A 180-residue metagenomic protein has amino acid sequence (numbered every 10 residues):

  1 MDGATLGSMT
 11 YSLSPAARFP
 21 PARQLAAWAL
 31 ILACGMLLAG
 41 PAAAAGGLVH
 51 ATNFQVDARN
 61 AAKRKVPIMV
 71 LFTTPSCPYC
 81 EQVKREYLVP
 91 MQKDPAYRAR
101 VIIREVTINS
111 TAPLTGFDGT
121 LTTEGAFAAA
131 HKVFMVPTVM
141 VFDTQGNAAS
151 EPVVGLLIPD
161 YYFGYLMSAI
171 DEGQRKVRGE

Functional and structural regions predicted by a protein language model:
G7-A29: Bacterial N-terminal signal peptides that target proteins for export
A27-A39: Bacterial N-terminal signal peptides
A39-A45: Boundary at the C-terminal end of the N-terminal hydrophobic targeting segment
H50, A96-T122: Thiol-based oxidoreductase modules, predominantly thioredoxin-like and allied folds used for disulfide exchange
H50-P67: A short beta-strand-turn-helix
K63-V66, R85-T107: Conserved helix-turn-beta segment immediately C-terminal to the redox Cys motif in thioredoxin-like folds
R64-C77: Short active-site neighborhood of thiol/selenol oxidoreductases, capturing the structured segment around
A129-R175: Non-catalytic, surface beta->alpha helical segment in thiol-disulfide oxidoreductase systems
